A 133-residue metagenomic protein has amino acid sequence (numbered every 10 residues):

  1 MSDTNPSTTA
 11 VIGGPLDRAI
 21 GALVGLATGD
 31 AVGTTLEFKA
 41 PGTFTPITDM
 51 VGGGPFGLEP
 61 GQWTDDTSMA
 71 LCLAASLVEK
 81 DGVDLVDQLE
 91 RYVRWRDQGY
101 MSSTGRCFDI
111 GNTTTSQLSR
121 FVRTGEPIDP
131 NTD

Functional and structural regions predicted by a protein language model:
S2-D133: Structured, active/binding-site neighborhoods that engage oxygen-rich ligands
